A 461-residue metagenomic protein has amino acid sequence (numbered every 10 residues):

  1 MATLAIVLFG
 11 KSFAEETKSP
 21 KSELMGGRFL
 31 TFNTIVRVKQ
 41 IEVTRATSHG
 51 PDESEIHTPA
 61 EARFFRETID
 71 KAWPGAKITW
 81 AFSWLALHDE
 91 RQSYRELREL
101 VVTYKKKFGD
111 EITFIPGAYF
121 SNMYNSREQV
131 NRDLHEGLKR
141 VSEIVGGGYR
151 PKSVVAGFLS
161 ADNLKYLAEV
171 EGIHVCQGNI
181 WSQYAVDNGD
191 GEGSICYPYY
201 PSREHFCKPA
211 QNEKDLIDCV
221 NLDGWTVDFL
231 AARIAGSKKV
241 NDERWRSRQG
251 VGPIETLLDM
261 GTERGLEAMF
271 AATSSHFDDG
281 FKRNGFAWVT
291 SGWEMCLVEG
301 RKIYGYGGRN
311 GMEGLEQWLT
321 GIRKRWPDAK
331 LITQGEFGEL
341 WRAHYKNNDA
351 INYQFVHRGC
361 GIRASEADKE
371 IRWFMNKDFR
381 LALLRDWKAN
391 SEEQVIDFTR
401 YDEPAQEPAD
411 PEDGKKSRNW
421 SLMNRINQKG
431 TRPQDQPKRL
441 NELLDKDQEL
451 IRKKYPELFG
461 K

Functional and structural regions predicted by a protein language model:
M1-V7: Bacterial N-terminal signal peptides
G10-A14: Boundary at the C-terminal end of the N-terminal hydrophobic targeting segment
E16-S19, K152-K282, R358-R363: Active-site-adjacent pocket scaffolds in enzyme catalytic domains
E16-V102, I254, L258-D259, G285-T290 (+4 more regions): Active-site beta->alpha N-cap acidic-glycine motif
P51-E67, Q92-V101, E128-L138, M260-F277 (+1 more regions): Well-ordered, non-membrane alpha-helical segments in soluble/globular domains
A76, A81-F158, I217-G252, R283-K302 (+3 more regions): Metal-dependent polysaccharide deacetylase catalytic core of the NodB/CE4 family, i.e., the active-site-bearing domain
R342-D386: Surface beta-strand/loop "capping" patches
D386-G460: Acidic-aromatic substrate-binding/catalytic surfaces of carbohydrate-active enzymes
